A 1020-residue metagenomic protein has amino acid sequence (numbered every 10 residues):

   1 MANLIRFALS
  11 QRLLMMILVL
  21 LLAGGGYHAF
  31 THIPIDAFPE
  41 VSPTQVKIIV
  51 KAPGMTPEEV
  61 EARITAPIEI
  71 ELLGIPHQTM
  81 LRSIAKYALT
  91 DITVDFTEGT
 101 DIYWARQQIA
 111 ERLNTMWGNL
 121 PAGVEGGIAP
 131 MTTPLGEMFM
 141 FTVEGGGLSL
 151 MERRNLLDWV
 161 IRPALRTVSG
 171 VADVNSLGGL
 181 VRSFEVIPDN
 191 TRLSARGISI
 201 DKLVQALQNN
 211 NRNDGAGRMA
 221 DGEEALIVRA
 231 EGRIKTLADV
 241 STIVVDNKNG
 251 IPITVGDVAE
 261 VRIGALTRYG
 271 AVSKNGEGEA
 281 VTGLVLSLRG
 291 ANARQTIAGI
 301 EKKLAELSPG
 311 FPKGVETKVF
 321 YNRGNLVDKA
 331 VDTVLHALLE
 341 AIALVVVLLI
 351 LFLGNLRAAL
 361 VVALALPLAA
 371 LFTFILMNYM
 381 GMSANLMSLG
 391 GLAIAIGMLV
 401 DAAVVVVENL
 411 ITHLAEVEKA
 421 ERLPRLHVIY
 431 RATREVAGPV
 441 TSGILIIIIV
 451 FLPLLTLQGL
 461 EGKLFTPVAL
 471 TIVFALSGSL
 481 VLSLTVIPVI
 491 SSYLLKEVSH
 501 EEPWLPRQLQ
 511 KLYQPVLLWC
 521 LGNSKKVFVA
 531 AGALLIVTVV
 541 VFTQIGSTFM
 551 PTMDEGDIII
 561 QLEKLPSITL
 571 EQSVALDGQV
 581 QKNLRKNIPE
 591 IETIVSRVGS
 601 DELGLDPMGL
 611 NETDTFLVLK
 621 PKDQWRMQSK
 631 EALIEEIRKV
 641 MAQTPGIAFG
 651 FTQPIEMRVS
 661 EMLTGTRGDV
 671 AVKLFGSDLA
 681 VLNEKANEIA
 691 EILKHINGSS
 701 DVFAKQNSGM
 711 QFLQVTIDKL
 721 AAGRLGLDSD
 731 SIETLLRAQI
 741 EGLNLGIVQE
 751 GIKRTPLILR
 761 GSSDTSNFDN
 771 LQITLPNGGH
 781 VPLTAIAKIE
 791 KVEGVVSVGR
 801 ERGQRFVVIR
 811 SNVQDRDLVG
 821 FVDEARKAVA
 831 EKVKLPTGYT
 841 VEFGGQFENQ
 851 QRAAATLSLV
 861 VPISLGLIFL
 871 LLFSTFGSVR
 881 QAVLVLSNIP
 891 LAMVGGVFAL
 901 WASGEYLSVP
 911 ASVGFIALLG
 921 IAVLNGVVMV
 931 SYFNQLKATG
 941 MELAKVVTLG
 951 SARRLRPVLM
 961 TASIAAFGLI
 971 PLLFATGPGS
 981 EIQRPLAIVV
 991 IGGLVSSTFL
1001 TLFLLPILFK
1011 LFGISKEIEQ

Functional and structural regions predicted by a protein language model:
M1-I342, A384, K463, R638 (+5 more regions): Membrane-proximal extracytoplasmic
M1-I35, R434-V436, E502-P551, I591 (+3 more regions): Signature of alpha-helical transmembrane segments and their immediate interfacial
M1-M16, A415-R431, L460, T466 (+6 more regions): Interfacial helix-loop-helix hairpins and adjacent transmembrane helices of multi-pass alpha-helical membrane proteins
A2, R6-R12, R289-N292, D328-N385 (+5 more regions): Interfacial segments of transmembrane alpha-helices in multi-pass membrane proteins
E306, G310, V327-H336, F352-G354 (+8 more regions): Cytosolic juxtamembrane regions of multi-pass inner-membrane proteins
R323, L360, L389, V640-E1019: C-terminal transmembrane helical bundles of large multi-pass transporters and their helix-start/helix-kink determinants
A395-I411, V436-T456, K463-E501, T615 (+5 more regions): Transmembrane alpha-helices and their membrane-interface boundaries in multi-pass membrane transporters and channels
A531-K639, S677, E688-I692, K719: Juxtamembrane segments of multi-pass membrane proteins
